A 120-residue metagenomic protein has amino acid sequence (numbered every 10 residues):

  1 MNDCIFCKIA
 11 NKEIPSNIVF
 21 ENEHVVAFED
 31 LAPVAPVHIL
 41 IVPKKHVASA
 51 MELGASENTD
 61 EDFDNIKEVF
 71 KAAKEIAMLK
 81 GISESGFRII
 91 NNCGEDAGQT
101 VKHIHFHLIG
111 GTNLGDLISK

Functional and structural regions predicted by a protein language model:
M1-K120: HIT superfamily nucleotide-processing domains
